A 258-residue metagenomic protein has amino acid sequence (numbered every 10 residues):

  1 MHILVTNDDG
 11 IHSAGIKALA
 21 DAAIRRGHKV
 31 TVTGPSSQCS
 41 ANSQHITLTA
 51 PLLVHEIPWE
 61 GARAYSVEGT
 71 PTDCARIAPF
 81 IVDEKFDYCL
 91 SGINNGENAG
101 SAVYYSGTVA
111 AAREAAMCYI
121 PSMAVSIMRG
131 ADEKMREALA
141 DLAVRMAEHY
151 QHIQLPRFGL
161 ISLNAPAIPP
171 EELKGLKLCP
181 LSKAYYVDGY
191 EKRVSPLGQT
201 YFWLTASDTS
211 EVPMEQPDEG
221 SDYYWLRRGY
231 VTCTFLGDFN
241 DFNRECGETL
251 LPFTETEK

Functional and structural regions predicted by a protein language model:
I3, S13-P79, E84-K85: A cross-family phosphate/adenosyl-ligand binding-site feature
D9, Q38, T70-P71, N94-E97 (+2 more regions): Short glycine-rich anion-binding loops that position phosphate/pyrophosphate groups of nucleotides and phosphorylated
T31-T33, Y65, L90, M123-V125 (+2 more regions): Hydrophobic/aromatic beta-strand patches that form the interior of the parallel beta-sheet core in alpha/beta enzyme
A78-D83, A110-P121: Alpha-helix C-terminal capping segments
E97-S106: Glycine/threonine-rich flexible loop motifs
M123-Y150: Short, glycine-/small-residue-rich phosphate/pyrophosphate-handling segment
P156, P166-K258: C-terminal accessory domains and tails appended to enzymatic cores
